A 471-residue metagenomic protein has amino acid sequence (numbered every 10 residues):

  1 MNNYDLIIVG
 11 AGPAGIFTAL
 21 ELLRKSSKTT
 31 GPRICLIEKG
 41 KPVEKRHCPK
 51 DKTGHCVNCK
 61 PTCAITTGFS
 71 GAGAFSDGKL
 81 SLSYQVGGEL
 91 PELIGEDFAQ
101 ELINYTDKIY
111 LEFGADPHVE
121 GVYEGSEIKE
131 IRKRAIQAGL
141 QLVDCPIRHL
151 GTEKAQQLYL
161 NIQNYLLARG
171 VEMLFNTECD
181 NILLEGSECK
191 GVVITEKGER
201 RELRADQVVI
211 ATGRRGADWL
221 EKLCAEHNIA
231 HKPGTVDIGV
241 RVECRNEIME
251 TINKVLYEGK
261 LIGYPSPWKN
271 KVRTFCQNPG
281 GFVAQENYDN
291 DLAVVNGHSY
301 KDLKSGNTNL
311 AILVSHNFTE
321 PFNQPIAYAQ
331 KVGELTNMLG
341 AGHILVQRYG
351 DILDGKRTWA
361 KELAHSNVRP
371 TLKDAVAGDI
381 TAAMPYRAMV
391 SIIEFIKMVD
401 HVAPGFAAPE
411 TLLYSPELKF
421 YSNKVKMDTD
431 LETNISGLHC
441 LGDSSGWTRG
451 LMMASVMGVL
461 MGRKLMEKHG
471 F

Functional and structural regions predicted by a protein language model:
N2-Y84, G125, K129-K133, A138-F471: Residues forming the flavin
K60-P61, G68-G121: Dinucleotide-binding Rossmann-like beta1-alpha1 core, especially the glycine-rich loop that anchors the ADP
